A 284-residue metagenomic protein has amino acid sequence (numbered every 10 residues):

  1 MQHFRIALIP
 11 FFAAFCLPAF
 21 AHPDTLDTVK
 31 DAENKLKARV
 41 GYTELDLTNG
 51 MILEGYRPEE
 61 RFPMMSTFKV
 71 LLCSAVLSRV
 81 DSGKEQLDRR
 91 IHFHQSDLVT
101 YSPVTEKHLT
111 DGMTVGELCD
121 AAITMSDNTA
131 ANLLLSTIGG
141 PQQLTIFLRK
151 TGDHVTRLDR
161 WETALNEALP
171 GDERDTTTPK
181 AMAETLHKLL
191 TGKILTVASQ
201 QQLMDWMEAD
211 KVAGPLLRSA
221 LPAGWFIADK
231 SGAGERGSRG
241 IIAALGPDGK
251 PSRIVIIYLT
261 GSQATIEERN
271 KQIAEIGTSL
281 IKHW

Functional and structural regions predicted by a protein language model:
M1-I6: Positively charged n-region of N-terminal signal peptides that target proteins for export
A7-P18: Bacterial N-terminal signal peptides
H22-K35, T48, L53, E60 (+5 more regions): Structured C-terminal helix/loop/strand segments within mature extracytoplasmic catalytic/sensor domains
R39, T114, C119, N132-L186 (+1 more regions): Mid-domain, small-residue-enriched loop/turn segments at the edges of structured enzyme/sensor domains
G41-D46, L53, L71, H92 (+2 more regions): Soluble periplasmic/extracytoplasmic beta-strand elements of cell-envelope proteins
G50, F62-I91, V255: Active-site SXXK
S82-K107: Short, glycine/proline-biased beta-turn/loop segments that scaffold the active-site neighborhood
L98-L133, P141: Conserved catalytic neighborhood of penicillin-recognizing serine enzymes
